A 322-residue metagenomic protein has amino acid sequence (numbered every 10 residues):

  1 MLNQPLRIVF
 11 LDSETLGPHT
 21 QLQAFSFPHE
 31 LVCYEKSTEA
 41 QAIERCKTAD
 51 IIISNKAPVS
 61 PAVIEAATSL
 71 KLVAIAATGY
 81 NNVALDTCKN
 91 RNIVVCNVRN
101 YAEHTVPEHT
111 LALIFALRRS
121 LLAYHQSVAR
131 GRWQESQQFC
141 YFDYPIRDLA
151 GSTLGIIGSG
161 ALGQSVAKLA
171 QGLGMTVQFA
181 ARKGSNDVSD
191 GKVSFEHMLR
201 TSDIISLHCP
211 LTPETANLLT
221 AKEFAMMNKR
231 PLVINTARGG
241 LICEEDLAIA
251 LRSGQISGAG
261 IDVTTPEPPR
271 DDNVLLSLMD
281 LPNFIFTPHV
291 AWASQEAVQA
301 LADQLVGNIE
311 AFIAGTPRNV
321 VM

Functional and structural regions predicted by a protein language model:
M1-A49: N-terminal glycine-/charge-rich "phosphate-binding" loop or analogous flexible N-terminal tail
E35, A76-A77, I93-H104, A181 (+1 more regions): Short beta->alpha connector loops at strand-helix junctions that form conserved, small/polar/Pro-enriched
E44-R45, V63-A66, H197-M198, E223 (+1 more regions): Structural alpha-helical scaffold elements that stabilize or flank donor/cofactor-binding regions in carbohydrate
A49, A67, T201-S202, R230: An anion/phosphate-binding loop that grips the pyrophosphate of nucleotide cofactors and donors
P58-L70, L85, E214-V233: Rossmann-fold NAD(P) dinucleotide-binding segment
R99-T153: Phosphate-binding beta-alpha-beta segment of Rossmann-like dinucleotide-binding domains, i.e., the NAD(P)
C140-K229: Rossmann-like dinucleotide/phosphate-binding beta-alpha-beta segment
R230, T236-M322: Rossmann-like dinucleotide-binding domain for NAD(H)/NADP(H)
